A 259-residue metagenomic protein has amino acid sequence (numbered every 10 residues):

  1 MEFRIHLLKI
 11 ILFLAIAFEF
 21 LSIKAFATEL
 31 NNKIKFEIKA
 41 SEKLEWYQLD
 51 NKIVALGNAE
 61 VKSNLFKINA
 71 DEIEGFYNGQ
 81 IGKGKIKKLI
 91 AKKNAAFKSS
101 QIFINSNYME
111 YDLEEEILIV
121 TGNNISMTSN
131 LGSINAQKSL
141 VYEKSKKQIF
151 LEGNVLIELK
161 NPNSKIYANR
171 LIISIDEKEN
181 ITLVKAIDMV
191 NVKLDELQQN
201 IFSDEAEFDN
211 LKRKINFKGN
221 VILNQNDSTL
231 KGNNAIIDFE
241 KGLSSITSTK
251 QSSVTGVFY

Functional and structural regions predicted by a protein language model:
M1-H6: N-terminal secretory signal peptides that target proteins for export/translocation
K9-S22: Bacterial N-terminal signal peptides
A25-Y259: N-terminal amphipathic/hydrophobic interface segments
